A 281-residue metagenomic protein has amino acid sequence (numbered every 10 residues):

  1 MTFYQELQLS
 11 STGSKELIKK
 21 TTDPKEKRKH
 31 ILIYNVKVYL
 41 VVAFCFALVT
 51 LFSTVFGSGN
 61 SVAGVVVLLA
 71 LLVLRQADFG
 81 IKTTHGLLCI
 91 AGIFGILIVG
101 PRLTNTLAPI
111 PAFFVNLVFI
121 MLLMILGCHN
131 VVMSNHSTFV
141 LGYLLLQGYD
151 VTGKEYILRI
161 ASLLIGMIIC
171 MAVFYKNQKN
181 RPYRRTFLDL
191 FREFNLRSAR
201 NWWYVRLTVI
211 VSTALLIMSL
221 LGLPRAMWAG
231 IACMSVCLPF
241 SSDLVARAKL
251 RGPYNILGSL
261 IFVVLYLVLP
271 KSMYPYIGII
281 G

Functional and structural regions predicted by a protein language model:
M1-I279: Alpha-helical transmembrane segments and their membrane-interface boundaries that form or gate the permeation pathway
